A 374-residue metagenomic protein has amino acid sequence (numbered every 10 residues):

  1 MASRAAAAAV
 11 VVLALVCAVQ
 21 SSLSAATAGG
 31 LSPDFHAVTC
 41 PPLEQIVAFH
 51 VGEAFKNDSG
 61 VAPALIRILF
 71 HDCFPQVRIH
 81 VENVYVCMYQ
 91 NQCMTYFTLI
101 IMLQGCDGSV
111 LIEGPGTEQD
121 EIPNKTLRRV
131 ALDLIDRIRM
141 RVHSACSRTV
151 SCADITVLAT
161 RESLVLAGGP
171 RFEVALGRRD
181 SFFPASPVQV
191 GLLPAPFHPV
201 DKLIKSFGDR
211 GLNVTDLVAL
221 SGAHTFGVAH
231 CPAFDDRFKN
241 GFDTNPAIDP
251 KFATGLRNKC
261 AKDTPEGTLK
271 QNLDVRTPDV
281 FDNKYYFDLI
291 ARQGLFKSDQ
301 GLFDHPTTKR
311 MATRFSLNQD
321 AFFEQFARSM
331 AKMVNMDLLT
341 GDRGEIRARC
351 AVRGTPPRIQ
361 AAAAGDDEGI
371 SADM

Functional and structural regions predicted by a protein language model:
A2-N83, C93-M374: Catalytic cores of secreted/periplasmic or lumenal enzymes
Y85-C87: Short, low-complexity, intrinsically disordered N-terminal modules that encode targeting/processing signals
Q90: Zn2+-dependent metallopeptidase catalytic domains
